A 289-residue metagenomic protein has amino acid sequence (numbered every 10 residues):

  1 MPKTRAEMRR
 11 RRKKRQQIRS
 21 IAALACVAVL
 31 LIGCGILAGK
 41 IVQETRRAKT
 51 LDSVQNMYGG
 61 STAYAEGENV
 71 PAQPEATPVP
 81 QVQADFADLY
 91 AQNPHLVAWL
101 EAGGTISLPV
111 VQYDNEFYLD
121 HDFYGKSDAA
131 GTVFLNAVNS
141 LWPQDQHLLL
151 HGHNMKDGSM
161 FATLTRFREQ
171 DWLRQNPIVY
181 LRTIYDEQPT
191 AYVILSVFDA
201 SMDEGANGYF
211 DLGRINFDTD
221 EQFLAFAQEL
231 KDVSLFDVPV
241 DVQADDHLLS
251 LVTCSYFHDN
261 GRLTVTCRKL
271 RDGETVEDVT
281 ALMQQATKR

Functional and structural regions predicted by a protein language model:
M1-I18: N-terminal Lys/Arg-rich, disordered targeting/topogenic segments
R11-R12, V27-L31, R47: Membrane-proximal helical "anchor" segments flanking the first transmembrane region of inner-membrane enzymes
A22-L37: Hydrophobic membrane-insertion alpha-helices, especially the h-region of bacterial N-terminal signal peptides
G33-R289: Solvent-exposed, non-transmembrane regions of membrane-associated and secreted proteins
